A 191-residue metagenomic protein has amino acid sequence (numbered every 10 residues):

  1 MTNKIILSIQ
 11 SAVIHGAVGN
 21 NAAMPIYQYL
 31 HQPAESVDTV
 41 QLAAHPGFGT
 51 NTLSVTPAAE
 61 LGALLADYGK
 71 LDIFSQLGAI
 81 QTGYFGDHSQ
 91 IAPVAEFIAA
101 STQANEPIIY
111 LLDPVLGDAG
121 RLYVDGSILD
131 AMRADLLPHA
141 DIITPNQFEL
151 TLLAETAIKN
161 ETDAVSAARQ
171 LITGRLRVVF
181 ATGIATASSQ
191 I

Functional and structural regions predicted by a protein language model:
T2-L112, L116-A119: Conserved N-terminal subdomain of the carbohydrate kinase-like
Y123-I191: Conserved phosphate/ATP/ADP-binding segment of small-molecule kinases
